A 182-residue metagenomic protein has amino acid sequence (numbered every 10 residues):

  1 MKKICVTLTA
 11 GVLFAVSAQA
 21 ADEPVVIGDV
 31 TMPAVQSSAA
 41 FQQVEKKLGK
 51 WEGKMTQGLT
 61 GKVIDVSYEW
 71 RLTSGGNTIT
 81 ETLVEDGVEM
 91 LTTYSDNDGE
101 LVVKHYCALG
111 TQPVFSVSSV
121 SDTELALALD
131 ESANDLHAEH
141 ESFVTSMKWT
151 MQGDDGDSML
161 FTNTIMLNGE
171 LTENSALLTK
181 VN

Functional and structural regions predicted by a protein language model:
M1-I4: Positively charged n-region of N-terminal signal peptides that target proteins for export
T7-A15: Bacterial N-terminal signal peptides
A18-D22: Boundary at the C-terminal end of the N-terminal hydrophobic targeting segment
P24-V25, S158-N182: Edge beta-strand at a domain terminus
I27-D29, A34-S37, K54-A138: Central antiparallel beta-sheet cores of small beta-barrel/beta-sandwich binding domains
V35-K50: N-terminal helix-cap/turn-to-beta initiation motif at the start of protein domains
L48-K54, F161: A short, Trp-centered hydrophobic/proline-enriched beta-strand micro-motif
N134, E141-S146: Asp-box/WD-like beta-propeller blade repeats and closely related beta-sheet repeat scaffolds
